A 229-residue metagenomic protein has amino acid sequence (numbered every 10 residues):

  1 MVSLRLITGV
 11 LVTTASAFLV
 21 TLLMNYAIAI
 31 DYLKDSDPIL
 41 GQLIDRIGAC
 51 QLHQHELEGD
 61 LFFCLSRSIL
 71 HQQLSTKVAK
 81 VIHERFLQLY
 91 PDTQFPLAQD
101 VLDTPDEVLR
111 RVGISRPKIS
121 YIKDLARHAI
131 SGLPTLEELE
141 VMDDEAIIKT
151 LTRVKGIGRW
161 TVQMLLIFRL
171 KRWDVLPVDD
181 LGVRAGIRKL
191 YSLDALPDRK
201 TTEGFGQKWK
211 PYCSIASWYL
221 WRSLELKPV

Functional and structural regions predicted by a protein language model:
V2, V10-V20: Acidic, Ala/Val/Gly-enriched low-complexity intrinsically disordered segments
F18-Q54, S120, D144-E145, R159-V229: C-terminal accessory module of base-excision DNA glycosylases/AP lyases that mediates lesion recognition and DNA
I39-R46, L74-R153, K208-K210: Alpha-helical ds-nucleic-acid-binding substructure associated with the helix-hairpin-helix region of base-excision DNA
E58-F63: Short, flexible turn/loop "capping" segments at secondary-structure junctions
L65-I69, Q73: Short, aromatic/basic-rich helix-turn unit that serves as a nucleic-acid recognition element
Q73-V81, I130-P134, L170-V175, S223-V229: Short helix-capping/linker segments at secondary-structure and domain boundaries
